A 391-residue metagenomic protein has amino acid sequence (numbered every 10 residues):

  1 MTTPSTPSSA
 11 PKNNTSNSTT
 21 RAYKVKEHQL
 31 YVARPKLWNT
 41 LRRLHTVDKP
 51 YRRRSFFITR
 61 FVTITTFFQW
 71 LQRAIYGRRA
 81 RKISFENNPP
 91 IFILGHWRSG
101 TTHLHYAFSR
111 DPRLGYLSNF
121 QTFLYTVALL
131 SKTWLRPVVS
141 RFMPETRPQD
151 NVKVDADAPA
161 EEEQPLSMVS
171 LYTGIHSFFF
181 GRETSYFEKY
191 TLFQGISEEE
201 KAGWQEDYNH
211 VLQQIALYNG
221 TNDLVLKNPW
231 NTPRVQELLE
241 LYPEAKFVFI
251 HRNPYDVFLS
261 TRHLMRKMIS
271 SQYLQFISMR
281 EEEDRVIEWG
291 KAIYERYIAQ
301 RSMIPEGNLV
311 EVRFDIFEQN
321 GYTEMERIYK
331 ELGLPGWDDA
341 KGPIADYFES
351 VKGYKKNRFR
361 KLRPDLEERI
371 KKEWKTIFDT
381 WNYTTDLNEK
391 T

Functional and structural regions predicted by a protein language model:
M1-Q72, K82, F193-Q194, E199-Q205 (+2 more regions): PAPS-dependent sulfotransferases, especially Golgi type II membrane carbohydrate sulfotransferases
L71-I93, T122-T126, S131-W134: N-terminal signal-anchor transmembrane helix
I93-R110: Glycine-rich phosphate-binding P-loop
L94-H96, V225-P229, F314: Short His-Asn-centered micro-motif
R110-F120: Post-Walker A helix-loop "phosphate-sensing" segment adjacent to the P-loop in P-loop NTPases
F123-L224: PAPS-dependent sulfation machinery
K227, L238-H263: Conserved phosphate-donor/acceptor-positioning beta-strand/loop module used by diverse small-molecule
T232-V235, Y255-F258, E318-G321: Flexible loop/turn segments at secondary-structure boundaries
